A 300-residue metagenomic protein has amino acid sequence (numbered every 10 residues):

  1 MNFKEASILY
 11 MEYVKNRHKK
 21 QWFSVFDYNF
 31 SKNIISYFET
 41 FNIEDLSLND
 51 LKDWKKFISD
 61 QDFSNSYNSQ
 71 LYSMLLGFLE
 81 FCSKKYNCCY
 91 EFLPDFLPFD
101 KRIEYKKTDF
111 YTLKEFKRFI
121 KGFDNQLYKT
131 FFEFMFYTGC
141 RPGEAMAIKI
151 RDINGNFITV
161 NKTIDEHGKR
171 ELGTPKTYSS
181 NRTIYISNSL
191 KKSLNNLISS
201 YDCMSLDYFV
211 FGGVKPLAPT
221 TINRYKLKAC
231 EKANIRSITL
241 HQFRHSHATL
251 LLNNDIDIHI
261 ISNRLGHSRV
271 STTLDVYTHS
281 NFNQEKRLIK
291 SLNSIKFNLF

Functional and structural regions predicted by a protein language model:
F3-K4, I8-E80, P216-T221, R236-T239: N-terminal core-binding DNA-recognition domain of tyrosine site-specific recombinases/integrases
D45-N49, E80-I103, K290: Short, charged hinge/linker segments at domain and secondary-structure junctions
S69, C88-E91, D95-P142, M146 (+1 more regions): Basic, Lys/Arg- and aromatic-enriched nucleic-acid-binding interface segment
F78, S187-R236: Active-site/catalytic core of tyrosine-dependent DNA strand-transfer enzymes
S83-L93, N156-T159, S199-M204, F300: Proline-centered turn/helix-capping motifs that create local helix->coil transitions or kinks
K84, T130-E133, Y137, G143-E144 (+3 more regions): C-terminal catalytic core of tyrosine-transesterase DNA break-rejoin enzymes
F110, I164, L265-K290: Catalytic-site neighborhood detector that most strongly recognizes the C-terminal catalytic loop/helix of tyrosine
R170, T174-N181, N188-L190, S291-F300: C-terminal secondary-structure termini that scaffold catalytic or DNA-interacting sites
